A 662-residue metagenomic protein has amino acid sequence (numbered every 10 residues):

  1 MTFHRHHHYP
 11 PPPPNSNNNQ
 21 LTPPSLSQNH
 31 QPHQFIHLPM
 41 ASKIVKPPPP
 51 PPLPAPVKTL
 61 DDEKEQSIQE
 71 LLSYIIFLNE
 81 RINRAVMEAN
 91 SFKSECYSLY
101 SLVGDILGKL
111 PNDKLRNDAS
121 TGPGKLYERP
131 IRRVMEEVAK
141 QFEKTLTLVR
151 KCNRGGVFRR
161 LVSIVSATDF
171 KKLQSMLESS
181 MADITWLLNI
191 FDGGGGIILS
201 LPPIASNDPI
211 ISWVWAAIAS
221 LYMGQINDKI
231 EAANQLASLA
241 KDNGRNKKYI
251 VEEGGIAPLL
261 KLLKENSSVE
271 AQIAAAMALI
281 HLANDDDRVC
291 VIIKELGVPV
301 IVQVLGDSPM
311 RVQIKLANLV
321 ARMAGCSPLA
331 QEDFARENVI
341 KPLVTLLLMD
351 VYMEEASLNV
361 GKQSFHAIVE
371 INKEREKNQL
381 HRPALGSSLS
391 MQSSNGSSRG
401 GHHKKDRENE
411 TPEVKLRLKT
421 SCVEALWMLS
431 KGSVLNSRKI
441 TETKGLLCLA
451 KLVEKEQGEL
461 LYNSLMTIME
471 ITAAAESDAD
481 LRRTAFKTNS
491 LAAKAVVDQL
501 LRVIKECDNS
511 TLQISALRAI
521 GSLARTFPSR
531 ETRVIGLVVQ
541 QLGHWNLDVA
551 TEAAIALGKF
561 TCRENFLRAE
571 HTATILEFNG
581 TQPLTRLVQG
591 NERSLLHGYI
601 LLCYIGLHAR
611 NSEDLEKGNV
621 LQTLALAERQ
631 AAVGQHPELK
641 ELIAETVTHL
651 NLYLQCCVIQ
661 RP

Functional and structural regions predicted by a protein language model:
M1-I68, P662: PEST-like, low-complexity acidic/proline-rich intrinsically disordered segments, predominantly at protein N-termini
D62-F77, K93-L102, E137-K140, K144 (+19 more regions): Alpha-helical solenoid repeats of the armadillo/HEAT superfamily in eukaryotic scaffolding/adaptor proteins
E65-C152, L584: Extended, amphipathic alpha-helical segments that serve as helical scaffolds
P123-Y127, R159-V162, K247-E252, C290 (+6 more regions): HEAT/armadillo-like alpha-solenoid scaffolds in large eukaryotic assembly and transport factors
G124-S206: Alpha-helical bundle protein-protein interaction modules that mediate dimerization/oligomerization and scaffolding
S206-Y249, P258, L418, C422-A425: N-terminal segments that cap or nucleate solenoid repeat domains
W213-V214, G255-L260, G297-V302, I340-V344 (+9 more regions): HEAT/HEAT-like alpha-solenoid repeats
A216-I218, P258-K261, V300-L305, P342-L347 (+8 more regions): Buried hydrophobic core positions in alpha-solenoid tandem helical repeats
